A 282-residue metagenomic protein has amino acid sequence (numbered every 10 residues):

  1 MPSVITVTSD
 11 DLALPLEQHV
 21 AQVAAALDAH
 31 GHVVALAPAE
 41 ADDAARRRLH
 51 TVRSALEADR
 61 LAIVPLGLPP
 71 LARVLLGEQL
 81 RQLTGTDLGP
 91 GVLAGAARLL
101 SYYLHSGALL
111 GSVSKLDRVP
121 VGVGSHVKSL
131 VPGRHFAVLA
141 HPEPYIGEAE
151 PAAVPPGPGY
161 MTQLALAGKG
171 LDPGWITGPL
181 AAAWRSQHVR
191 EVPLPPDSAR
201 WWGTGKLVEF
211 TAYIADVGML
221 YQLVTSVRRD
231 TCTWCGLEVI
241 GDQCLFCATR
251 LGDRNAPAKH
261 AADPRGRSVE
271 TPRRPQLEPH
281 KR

Functional and structural regions predicted by a protein language model:
M1-H50, S54-A58: Long, leucine/valine-rich, helix-dominated scaffolding and oligomerization segments
Q18, Q22, R60, Q79-Q82 (+5 more regions): Residue-identity detector for glutamine
H19-V20, R48-H50, L76-Q79, C247 (+1 more regions): Surface-exposed beta-strand edges and their flanking turn/coil or helix-capping segments
R48-A215: Long, charged N-terminal interaction/targeting segments
K169-R282: Cys/His-clustered metal-coordination modules, chiefly Zn-binding fingers
